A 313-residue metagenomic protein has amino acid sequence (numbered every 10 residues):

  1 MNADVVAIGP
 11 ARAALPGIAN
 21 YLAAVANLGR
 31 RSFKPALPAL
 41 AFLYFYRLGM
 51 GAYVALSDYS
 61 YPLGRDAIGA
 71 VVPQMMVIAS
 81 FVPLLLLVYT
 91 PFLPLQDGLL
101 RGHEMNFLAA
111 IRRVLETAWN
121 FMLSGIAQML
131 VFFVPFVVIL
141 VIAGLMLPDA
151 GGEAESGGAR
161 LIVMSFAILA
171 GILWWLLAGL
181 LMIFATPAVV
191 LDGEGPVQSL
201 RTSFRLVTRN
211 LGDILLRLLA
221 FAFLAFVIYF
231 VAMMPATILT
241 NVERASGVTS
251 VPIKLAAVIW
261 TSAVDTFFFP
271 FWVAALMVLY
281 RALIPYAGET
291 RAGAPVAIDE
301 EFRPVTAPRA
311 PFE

Functional and structural regions predicted by a protein language model:
N2-A7, A11-A13, Y46, Y53 (+4 more regions): Juxtamembrane transition segments at transmembrane-helix termini in multipass membrane proteins
A14-F45, F107-V134, L177-Y229: Interfacial aromatic "cap" segments that immediately flank transmembrane helices in multipass membrane proteins
A26-R31, L63-I68, I111-L115, E153-L161 (+2 more regions): Helix-boundary and loop/linker segments of multi-pass membrane transporters
A39, L43, V77, P135 (+3 more regions): Hydrophobic alpha-helical transmembrane segments of polytopic
A41-F42, M76, A127, V131 (+4 more regions): Hydrophobic residues within alpha-helical transmembrane segments of multi-pass solute transporters/permease subunits
M129-L145: Membrane-proximal intrinsically disordered regions of secretory-pathway and membrane-system proteins
G144-L169, T237-A256: Membrane-interfacial helix-loop-helix connectors in multipass membrane proteins
